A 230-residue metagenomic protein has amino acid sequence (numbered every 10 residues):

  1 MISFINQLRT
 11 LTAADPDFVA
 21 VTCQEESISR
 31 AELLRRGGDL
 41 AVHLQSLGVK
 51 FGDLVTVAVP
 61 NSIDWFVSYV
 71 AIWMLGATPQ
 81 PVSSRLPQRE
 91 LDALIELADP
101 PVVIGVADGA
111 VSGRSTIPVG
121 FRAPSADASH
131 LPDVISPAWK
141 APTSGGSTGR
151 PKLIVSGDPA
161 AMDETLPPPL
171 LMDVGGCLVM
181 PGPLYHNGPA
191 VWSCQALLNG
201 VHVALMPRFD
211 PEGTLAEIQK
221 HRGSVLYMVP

Functional and structural regions predicted by a protein language model:
M1-V19: A short N-terminal helical cap/helix-turn-helix that marks the beginning of AMP-binding/adenylate-forming
V19-G48, T56-S62, P87-D92: Conserved AMP-binding/adenylate-forming core of the ANL superfamily
S29-A31, S136-M162: Conserved AMP-binding A3 loop
L34-D39, K152-G175, P181, Y185: Conserved structural elements of the adenylate-forming
V42, S46-L47, T56, V67-V70 (+1 more regions): Structural core segment of the AMP-binding/adenylate-forming
V59-V70, R85-L86, P181-L198: Conserved coil-to-alpha-helix start sites within the AMP-binding
P60, D108-A110, G182, G223-P230: Adenylate-forming
D163-C177, Y185-V225: Conserved AMP-binding/adenylation subdomain of ANL enzymes
